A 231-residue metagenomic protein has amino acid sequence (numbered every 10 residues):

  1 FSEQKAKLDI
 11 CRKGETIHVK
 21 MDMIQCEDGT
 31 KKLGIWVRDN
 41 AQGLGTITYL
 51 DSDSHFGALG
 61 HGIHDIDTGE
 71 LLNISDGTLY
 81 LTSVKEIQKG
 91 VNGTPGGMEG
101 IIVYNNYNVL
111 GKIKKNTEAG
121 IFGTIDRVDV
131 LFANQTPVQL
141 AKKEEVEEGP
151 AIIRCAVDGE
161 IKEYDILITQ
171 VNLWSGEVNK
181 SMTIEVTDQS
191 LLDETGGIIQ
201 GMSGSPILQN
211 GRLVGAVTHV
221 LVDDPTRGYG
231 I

Functional and structural regions predicted by a protein language model:
S2-I35: PDZ-domain C-terminal substructure recognizer with occasional recognition of PDZ-binding tails
S2-K5, I17-H18, K162-D165, D223-R227: Short, Lys/Arg- and Gly-enriched loop/turn segments at beta-strand edges
Q4-C11, G149-V157, I207: Short conserved beta-strand and strand-loop elements enriched in small hydrophobics with frequent Asp/Gly
Q25-G34, L173-K180, Q209: Short, surface-exposed linear segments at secondary-structure transitions and domain or protein termini
N40, T48, S54-S181, S190 (+1 more regions): Charged, low-complexity helical/coil segments in non-catalytic cytosolic or luminal regions
T195-V217: Catalytic nucleophile loop of clan PA
R212-I231: C-terminal subregion of chymotrypsin/trypsin-like serine protease catalytic domains
